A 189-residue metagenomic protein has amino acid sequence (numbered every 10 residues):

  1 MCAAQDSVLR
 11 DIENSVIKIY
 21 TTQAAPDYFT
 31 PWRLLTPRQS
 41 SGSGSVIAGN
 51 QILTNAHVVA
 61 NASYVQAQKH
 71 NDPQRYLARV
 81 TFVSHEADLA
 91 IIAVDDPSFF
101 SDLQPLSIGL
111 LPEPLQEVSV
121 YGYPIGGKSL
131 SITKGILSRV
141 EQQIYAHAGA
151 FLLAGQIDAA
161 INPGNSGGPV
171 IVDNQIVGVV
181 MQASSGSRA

Functional and structural regions predicted by a protein language model:
C2-S45, G49-N55, Y64: N-terminal activation segment of mature serine protease catalytic domains
V8-L9, T36, V80-F82, S129 (+1 more regions): Replace "in large, NTP-powered and nucleic-acid-processing enzymes" with "in large, NTP-powered factors and other
R10-S15, N61, E86, G149-F151: A short, polar/charged loop/turn motif at coil->beta-strand junctions and beta-hairpin connectors
S15-Y20, P26-D27, R33, D95-P105 (+1 more regions): Active-site region of chymotrypsin-like
A25, A48-L130, P163, S185-R188: Conserved active-site neighborhood of the chymotrypsin/trypsin-like protease fold
S40, D88, S166: Beta-rich catalytic cores
S43, G109, G167-P169: Conserved beta-propeller blade repeats
G44-V46, A78-V80, L137, V170: Conserved hydrophobic positions within beta-strands
